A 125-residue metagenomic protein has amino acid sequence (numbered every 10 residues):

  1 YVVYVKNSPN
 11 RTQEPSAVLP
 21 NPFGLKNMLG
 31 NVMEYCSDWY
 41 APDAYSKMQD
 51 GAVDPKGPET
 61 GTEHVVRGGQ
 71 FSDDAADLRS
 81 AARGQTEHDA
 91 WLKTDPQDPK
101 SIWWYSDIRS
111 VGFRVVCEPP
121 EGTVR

Functional and structural regions predicted by a protein language model:
Y1-P9: Short, charged, amphipathic alpha-helices and their helix-cap/turn boundaries
S8-R11, M28-R125: Surface-exposed recognition segments
V18-N21: Short, small/polar residue-rich loop motifs at catalytic or cofactor-binding pockets
